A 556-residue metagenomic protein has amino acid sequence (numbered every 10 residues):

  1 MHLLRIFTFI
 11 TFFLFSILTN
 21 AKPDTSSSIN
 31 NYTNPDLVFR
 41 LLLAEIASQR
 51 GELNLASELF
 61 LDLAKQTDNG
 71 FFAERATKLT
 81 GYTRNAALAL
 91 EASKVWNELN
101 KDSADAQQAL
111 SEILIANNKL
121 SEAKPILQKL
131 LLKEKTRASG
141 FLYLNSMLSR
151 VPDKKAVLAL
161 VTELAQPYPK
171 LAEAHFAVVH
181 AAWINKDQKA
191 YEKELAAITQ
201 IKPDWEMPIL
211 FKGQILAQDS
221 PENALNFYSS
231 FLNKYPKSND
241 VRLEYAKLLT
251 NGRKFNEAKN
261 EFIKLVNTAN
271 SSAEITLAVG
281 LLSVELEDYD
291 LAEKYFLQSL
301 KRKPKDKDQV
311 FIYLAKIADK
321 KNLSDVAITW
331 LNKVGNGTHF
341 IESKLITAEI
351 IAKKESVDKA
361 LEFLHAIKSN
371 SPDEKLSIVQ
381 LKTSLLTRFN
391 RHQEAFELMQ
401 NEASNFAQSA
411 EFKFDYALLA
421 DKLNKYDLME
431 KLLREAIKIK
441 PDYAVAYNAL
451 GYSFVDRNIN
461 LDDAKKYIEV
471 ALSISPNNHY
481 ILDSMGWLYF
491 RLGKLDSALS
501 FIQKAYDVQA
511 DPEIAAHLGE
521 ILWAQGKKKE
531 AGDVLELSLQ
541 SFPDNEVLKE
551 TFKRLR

Functional and structural regions predicted by a protein language model:
M1-F7: Bacterial N-terminal signal peptides that target proteins for export
T8-F13: Hydrophobic helical h-region of N-terminal Sec-dependent signal peptides in bacterial secretory/periplasmic proteins
S16-L18: N-terminal signal peptide c-region/cleavage motif recognized by signal peptidases
A21-P23: Boundary at the C-terminal end of the N-terminal hydrophobic targeting segment
T25-Q49, E58-R556: Alpha-solenoid helical repeat scaffolds
